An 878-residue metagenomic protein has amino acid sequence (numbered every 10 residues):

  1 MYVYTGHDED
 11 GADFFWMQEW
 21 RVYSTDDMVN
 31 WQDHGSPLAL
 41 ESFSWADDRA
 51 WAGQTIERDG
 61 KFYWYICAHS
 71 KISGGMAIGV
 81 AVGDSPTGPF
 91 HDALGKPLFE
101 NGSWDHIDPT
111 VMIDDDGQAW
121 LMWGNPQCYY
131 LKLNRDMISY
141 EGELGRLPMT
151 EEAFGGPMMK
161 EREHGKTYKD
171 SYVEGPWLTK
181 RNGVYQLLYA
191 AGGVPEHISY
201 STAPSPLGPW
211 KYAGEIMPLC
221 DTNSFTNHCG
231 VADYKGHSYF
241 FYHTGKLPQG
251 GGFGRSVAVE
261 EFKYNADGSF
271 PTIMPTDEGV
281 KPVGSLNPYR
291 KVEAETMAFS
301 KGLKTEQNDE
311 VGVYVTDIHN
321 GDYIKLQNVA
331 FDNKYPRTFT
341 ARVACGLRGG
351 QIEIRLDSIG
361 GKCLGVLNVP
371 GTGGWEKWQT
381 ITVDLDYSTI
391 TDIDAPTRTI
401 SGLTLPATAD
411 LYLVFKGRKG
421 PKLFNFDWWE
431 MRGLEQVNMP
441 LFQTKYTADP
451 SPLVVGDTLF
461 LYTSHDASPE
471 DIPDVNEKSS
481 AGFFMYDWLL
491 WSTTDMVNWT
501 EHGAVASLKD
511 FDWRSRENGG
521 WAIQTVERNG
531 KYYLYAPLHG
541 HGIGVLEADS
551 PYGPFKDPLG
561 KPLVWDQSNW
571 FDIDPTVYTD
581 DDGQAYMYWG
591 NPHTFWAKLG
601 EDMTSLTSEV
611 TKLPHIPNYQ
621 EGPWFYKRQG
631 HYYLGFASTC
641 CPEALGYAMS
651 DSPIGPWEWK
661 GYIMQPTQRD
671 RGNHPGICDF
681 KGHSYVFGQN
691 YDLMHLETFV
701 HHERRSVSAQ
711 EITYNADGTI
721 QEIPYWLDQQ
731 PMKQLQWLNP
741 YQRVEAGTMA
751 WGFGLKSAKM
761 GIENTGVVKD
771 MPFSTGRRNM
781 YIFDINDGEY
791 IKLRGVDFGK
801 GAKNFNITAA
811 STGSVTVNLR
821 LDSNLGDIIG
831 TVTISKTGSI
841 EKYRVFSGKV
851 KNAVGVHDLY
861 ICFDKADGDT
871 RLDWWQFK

Functional and structural regions predicted by a protein language model:
M1-T831, S835-K878: Carbohydrate-active catalytic/glycan-binding domains of CAZyme proteins, especially the secreted or lumenal ectodomains
